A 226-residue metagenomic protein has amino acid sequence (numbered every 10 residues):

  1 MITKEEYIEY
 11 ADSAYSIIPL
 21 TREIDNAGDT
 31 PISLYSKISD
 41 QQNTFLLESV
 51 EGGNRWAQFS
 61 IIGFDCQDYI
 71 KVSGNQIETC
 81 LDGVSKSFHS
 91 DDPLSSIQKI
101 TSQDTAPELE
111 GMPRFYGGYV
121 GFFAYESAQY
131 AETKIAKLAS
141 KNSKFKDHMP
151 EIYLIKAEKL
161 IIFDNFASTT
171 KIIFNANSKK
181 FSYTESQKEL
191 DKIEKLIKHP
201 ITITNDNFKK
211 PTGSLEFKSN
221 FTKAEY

Functional and structural regions predicted by a protein language model:
M1-T44, S49-S87, Y125, Q129-Y226: Extended accessory regions or peripheral subdomains of proteins
D91-L109, T133-K146: Short acidic (Asp/Glu) patches
T105-P113, P200-D206: Short, flexible active-site-proximal loops enriched in glycine and acidic residues
